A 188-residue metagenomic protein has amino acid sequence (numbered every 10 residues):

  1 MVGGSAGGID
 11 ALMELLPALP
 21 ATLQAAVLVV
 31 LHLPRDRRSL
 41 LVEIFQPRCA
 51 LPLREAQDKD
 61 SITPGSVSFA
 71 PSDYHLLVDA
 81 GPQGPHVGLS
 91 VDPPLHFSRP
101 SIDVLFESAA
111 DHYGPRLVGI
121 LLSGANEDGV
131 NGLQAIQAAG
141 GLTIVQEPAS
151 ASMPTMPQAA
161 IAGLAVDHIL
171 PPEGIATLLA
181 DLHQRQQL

Functional and structural regions predicted by a protein language model:
M1-L188: Conserved acid/base catalytic micro-environments in cytosolic active-site loops
